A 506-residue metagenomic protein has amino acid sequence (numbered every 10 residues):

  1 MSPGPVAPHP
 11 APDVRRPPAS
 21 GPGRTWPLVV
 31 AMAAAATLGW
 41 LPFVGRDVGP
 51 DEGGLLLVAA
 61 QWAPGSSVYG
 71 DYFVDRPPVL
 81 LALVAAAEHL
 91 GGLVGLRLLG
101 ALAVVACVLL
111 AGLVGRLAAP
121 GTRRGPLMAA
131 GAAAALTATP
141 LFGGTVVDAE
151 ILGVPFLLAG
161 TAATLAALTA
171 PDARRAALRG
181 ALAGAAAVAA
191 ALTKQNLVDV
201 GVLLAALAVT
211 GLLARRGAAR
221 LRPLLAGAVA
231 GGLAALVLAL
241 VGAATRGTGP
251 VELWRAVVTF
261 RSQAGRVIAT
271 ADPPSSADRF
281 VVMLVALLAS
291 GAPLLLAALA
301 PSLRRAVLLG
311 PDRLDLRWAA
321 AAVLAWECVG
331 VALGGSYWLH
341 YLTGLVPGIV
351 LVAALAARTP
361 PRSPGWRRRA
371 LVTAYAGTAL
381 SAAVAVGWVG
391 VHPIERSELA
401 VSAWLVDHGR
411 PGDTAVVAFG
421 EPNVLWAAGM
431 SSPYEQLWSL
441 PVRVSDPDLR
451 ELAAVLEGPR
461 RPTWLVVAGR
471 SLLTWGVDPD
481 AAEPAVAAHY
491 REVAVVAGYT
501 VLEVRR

Functional and structural regions predicted by a protein language model:
L98-P120, A159: Transmembrane-helix motifs of polytopic, lipid-linked glycan transferases
L110, G153-D172, R179-L182, A186-A187 (+2 more regions): Specific aromatic-rich, kink-prone transmembrane helix
G143-L152: Short acidic/glycine- and proline-prone juxtamembrane loop motifs at membrane-interface regions of multi-pass membrane
L158-L182, L294-D315, A357: Membrane-interface transmembrane helices that cradle and orient dolichyl/undecaprenyl
A166-A189, A218-L225, W318-A325: Short hydrophobic alpha-helices at membrane interfaces in multi-pass membrane enzymes
A177-Q195, V200-L207, A239, L324-A332: Membrane-interface alpha helices of multi-pass inner-membrane proteins
D199, C328-R367: Hydrophobic/aromatic-rich transmembrane helices and adjacent perimembrane loops
V391-V477, A497: Short periplasmic/luminal acceptor-recognition loop of GT-C membrane glycosyltransferases, typified by
